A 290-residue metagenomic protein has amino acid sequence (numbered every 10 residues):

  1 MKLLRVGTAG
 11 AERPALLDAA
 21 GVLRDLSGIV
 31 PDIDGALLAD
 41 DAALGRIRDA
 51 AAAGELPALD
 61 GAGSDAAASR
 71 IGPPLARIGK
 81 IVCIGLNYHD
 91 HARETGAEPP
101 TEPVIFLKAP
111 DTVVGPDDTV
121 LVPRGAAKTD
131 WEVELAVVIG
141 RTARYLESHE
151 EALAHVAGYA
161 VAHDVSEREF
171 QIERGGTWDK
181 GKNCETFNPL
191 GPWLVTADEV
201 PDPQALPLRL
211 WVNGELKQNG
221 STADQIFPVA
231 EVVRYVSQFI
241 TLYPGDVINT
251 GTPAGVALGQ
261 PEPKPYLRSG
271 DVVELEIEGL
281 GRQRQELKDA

Functional and structural regions predicted by a protein language model:
M1-P103, V272-E274: N-terminal non-catalytic cap/leader segment that marks the start of a structured domain
K2, K80-V82, P103-I105, D111-T112 (+7 more regions): Structural motif
R5, A9-G10, R48, S69-R70 (+3 more regions): Catalytic-pocket segment enriched in acidic/His residues
A20-G21, G140-R144, V165-S166, A197-E199 (+1 more regions): Short loop segments at secondary-structure junctions
P99-P116, T129-W131, L267-G279: Structural signature of FAD isoalloxazine-binding scaffolds in flavoprotein oxidoreductases
V104-P123, A143-R144, T186-V195, A254-L258: Short catalytic-site patches enriched in acidic/histidine residues that coordinate or position cofactors/metals
D111, G115-E151, A157, V161-R168: Non-heme Fe(II) oxygenase catalytic core, chiefly the N-lobe of the double-stranded beta-helix
